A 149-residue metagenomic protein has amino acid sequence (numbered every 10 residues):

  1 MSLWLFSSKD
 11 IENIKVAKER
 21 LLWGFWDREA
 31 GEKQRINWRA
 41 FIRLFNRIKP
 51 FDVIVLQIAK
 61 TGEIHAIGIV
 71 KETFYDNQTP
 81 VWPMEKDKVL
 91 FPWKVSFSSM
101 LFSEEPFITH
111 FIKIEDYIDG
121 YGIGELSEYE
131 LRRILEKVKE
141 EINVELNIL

Functional and structural regions predicted by a protein language model:
M1-K15, D27-E32, N37-A40, Q78-L149: Contiguous surface segments at macromolecular interaction interfaces
R20-W26: A solvent-exposed, charged loop/short amphipathic helix patch at secondary-structure junctions
R47-K49: Short, well-ordered loop/turn sites that connect or cap secondary structure elements
I58-E63: Short, charged beta-turn/beta-strand-edge "cap" motif at the junction between a beta-strand and an adjacent loop
I64-T73: Short beta-strand-centered aromatic/proline hotspots
